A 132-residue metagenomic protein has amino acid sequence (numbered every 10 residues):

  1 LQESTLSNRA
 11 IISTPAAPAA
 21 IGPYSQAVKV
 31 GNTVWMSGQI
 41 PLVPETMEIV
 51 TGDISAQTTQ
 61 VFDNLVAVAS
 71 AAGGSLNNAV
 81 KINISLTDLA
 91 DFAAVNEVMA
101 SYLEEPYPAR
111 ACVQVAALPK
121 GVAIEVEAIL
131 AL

Functional and structural regions predicted by a protein language model:
T5-L132: Short, polar/acidic, helix-capping and beta-turn segments at strand->helix junctions that line the mouths
